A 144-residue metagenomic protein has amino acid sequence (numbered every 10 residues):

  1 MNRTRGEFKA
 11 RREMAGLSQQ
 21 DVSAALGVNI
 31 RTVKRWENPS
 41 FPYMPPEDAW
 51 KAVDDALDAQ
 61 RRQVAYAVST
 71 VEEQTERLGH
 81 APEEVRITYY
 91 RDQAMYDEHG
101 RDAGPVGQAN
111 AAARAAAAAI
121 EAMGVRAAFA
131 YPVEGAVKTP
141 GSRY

Functional and structural regions predicted by a protein language model:
M1-E13: A short, Lys/Arg-rich alpha-helix, primarily the initiator
F8, Q19-S23, V33-W36: Conserved hydrophobic/aromatic packing and binding residues within compact polymer-binding modules
A10-E13, R31, P42, E73-Q74: Catalytic phosphate/metal-binding cores of nucleic-acid and nucleotide-processing enzymes, i.e., regions that mediate
M14, A25: Residues within the alpha-helical elements of helix-turn-helix
L26, E37, A49, V53 (+1 more regions): DNA major-groove recognition helix of helix-turn-helix
G27-P45: Recognition helix of helix-turn-helix/homeodomain-like DNA-binding domains that insert into the DNA major groove
P46-W50, P140-G141: Basic, glycine-/proline-tolerant helical and adjacent loop/strand elements that line or dock onto nucleic-acid
R61-Y144: Helix-turn-helix/homeodomain-like alpha-helical modules used for DNA recognition and transcription-factor dimerization
